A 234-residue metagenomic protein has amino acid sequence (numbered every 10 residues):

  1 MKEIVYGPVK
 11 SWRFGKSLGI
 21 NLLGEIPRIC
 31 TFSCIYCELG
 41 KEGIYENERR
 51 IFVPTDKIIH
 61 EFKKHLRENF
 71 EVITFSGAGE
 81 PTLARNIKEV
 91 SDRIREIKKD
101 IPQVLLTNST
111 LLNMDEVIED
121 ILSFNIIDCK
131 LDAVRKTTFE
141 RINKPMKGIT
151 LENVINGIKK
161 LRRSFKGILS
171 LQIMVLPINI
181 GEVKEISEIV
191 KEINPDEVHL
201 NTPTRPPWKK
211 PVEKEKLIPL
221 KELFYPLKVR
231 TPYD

Functional and structural regions predicted by a protein language model:
M1-R13, G24, I59-H60, L66 (+1 more regions): Auxiliary Fe-S-binding modules of radical SAM enzymes
W12-V53: Canonical Radical SAM [4Fe-4S] cluster-binding loop centered on the CxxxCxxC motif and its immediate flanking residues
G15-S17, C34, F70, I126 (+2 more regions): Structural motif
G24, G40-G43, S76-G79, N143 (+2 more regions): Short, histidine-centered active-site or binding-site loop motifs used for metal coordination, general acid-base
G40-T74, E89: Conserved alpha-helical substructure of the radical SAM core
E48-T55, K147-L151, K210-L217: Flexible, glycine- and charge-enriched loops at secondary-structure boundaries
T74-E80, N108-S109: Glycine-rich beta-strand-to-loop/alpha-helix junction loops that act as flexible
L83-V212: Conserved AdoMet/S-adenosylmethionine-binding subsite of the radical SAM
